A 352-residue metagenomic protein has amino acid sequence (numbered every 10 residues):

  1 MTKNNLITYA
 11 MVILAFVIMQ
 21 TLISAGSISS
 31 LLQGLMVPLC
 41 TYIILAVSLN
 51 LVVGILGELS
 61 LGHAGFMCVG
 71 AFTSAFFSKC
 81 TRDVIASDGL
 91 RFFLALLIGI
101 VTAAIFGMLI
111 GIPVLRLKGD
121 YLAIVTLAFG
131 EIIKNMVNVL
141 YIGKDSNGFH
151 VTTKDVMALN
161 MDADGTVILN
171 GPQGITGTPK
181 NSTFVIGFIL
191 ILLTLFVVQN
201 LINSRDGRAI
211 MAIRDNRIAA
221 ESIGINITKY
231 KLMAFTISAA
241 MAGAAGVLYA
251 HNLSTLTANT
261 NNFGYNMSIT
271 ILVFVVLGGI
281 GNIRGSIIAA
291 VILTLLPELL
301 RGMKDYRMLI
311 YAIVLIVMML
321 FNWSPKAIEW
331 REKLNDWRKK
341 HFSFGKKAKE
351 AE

Functional and structural regions predicted by a protein language model:
M1-E352: Transmembrane alpha-helices and adjacent helix-loop boundaries
